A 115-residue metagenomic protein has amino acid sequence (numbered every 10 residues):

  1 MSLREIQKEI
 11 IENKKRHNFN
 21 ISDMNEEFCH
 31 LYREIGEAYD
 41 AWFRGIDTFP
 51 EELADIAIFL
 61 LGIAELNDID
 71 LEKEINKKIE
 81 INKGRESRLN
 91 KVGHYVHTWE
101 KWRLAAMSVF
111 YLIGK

Functional and structural regions predicted by a protein language model:
M1-K115: Flexible "arm" and connector segments at domain edges
